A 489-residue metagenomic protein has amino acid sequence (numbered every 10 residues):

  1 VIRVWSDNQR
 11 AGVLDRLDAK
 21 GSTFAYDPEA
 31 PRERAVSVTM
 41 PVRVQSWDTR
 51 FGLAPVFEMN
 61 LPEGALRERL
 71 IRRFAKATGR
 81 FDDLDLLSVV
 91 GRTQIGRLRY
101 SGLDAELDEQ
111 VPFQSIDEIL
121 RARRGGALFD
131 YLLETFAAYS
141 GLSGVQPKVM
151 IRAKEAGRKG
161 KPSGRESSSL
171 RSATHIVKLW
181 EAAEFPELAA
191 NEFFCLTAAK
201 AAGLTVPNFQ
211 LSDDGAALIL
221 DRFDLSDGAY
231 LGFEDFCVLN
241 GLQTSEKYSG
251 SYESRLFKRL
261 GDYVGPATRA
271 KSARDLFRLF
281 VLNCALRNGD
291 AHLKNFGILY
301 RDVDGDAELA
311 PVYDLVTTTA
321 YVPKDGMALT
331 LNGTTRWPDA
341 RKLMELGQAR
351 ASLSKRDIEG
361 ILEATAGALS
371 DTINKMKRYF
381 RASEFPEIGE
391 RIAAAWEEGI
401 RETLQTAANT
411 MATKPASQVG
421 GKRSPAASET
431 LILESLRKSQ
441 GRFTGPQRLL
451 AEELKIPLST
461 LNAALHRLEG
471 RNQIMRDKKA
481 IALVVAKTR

Functional and structural regions predicted by a protein language model:
V1-L293, G297-R423: Phosphate/dinucleotide-binding and metal-coordinating scaffold of catalytic cores in nucleotide-dependent enzymes
G21-A25, A217-I219, T444, M475 (+1 more regions): General beta-strand recognition
G421-E429, P446, K478-R489: Short, cationic-aromatic polyanion-contact patches
P425-F443: Short amphipathic alpha-helical interface segments
T444-E452: A short alpha-helical element within helix-turn-helix/winged-helix DNA-binding domains across DNA-binding proteins
I456-R467: Short amphipathic alpha-helical interaction segments
E469-K479: A short, conserved structural fragment
